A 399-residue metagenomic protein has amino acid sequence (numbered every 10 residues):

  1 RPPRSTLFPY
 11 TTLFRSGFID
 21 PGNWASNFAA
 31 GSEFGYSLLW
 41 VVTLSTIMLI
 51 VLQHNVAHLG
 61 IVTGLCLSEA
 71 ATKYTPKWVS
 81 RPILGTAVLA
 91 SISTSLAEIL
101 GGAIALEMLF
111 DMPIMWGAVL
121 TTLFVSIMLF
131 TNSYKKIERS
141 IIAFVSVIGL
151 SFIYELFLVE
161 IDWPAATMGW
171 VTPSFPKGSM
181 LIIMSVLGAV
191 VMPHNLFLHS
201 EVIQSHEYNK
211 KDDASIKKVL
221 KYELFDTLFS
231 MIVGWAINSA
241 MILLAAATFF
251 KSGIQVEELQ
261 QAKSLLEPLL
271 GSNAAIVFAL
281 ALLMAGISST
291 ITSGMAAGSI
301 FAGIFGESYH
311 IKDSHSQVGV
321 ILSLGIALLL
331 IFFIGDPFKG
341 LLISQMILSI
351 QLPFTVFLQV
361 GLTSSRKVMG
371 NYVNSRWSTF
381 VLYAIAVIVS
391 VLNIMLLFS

Functional and structural regions predicted by a protein language model:
R1-P2, T6-L13: Short, small-residue-biased leader/transition segments that mark boundaries at the very start of proteins
T11-F14, P76-L89, F175-L187, W235-A245 (+2 more regions): Select transmembrane alpha-helical segments in multipass membrane proteins
S26-G31, H54-V79, I104, S252-E267 (+2 more regions): Flexible loop linkers connecting adjacent transmembrane helices in multi-pass alpha-helical membrane transporters
V41-T72, I83-S93: Juxtamembrane transmembrane-helix boundary signature
M48-V62, I203-E207, D212, I232-Q261: Extracellular/periplasmic helix-exit of transmembrane alpha-helices
H58, V62, S80-D111, A118-T122 (+4 more regions): Hydrophobic transmembrane alpha-helices that form the core helical bundles of multi-pass secondary transporters
K77-S80, M115-A118, F229, A275 (+2 more regions): Loop-to-transmembrane helix boundary motifs in multi-pass membrane proteins
V145-T172, M184-I203, L358-K367, V391-S399: Hydrophobic alpha-helical segments and their helix-loop junctions in multi-pass secondary transporters
